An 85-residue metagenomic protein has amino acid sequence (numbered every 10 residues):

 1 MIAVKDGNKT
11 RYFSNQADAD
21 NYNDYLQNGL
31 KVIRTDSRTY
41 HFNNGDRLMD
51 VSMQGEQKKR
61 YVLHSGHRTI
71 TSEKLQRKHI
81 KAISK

Functional and structural regions predicted by a protein language model:
M1-N8, L63: Short aromatic-glycine-(Arg/Gly/Cys) micro-motifs in beta-strand/loop hairpins
K9, S37-Y40, L75, K85: Intrinsic disorder/low-complexity segments
Q16-T71: Acidic, low-complexity, intrinsically disordered interaction modules
H64-K85: Mixed-charge, Lys/Arg-enriched low-complexity segments
